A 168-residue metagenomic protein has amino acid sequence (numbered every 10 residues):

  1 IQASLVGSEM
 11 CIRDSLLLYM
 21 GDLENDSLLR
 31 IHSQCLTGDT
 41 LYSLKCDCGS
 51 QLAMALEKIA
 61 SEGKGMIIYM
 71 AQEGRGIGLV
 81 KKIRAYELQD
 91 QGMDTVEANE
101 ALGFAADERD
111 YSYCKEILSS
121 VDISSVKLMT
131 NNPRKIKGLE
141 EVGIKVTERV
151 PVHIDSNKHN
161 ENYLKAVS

Functional and structural regions predicted by a protein language model:
I1-G7, C11: Single conserved hydrophobic/aromatic residue that forms the stacking wall/gate of nucleotide- or nucleobase-binding
S8-E9, Y19-L23, C35, I83-L88 (+1 more regions): Short, solvent-exposed amphipathic alpha-helical segments in soluble enzyme and RNA/protein-processing domains
R13-R30, T37-T40: ATP-dependent carboxylate/acyl-activation modules
Y19, H32, Y69-A71: Short beta-strand segments
D22, C46-Q51, L102-D110: A general structural motif
Q34-L44, A98-A101: Short, basic, glycine/proline-bearing loop/turn elements
D47-E62, L118-S119: Phosphate-interacting basic helix/loop segments used at nucleotide- and nucleic-acid interfaces
K58, M66-S168: Conserved structured catalytic cores and adjacent interaction surfaces of nucleotide-binding/hydrolyzing enzymes
